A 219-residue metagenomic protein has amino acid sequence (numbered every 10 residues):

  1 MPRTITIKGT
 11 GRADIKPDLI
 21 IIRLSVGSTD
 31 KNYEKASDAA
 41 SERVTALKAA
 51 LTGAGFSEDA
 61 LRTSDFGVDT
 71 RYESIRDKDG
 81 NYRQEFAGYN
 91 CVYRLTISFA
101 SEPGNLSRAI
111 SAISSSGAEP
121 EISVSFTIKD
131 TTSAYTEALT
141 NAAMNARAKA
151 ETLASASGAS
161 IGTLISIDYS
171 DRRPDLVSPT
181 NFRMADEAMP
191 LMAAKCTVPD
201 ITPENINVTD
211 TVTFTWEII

Functional and structural regions predicted by a protein language model:
M1-I219: Short, charge-dense linear interaction motifs
